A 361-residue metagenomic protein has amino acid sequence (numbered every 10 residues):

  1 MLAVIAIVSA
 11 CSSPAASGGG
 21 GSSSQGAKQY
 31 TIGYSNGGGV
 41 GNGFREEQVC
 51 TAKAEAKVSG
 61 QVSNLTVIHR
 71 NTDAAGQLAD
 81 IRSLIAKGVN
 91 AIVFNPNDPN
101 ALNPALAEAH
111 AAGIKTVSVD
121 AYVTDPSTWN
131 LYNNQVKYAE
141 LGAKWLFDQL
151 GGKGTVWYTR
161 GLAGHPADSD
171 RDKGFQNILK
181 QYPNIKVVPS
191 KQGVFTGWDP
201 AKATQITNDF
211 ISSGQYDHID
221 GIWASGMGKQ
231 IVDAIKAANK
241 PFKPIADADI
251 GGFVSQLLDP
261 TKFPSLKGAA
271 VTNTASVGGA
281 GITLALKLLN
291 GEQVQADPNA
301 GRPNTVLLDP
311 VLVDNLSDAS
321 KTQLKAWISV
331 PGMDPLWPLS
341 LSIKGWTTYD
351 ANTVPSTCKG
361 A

Functional and structural regions predicted by a protein language model:
M1-T31, I85, E108-I114, K344-A361: Short, low-complexity disordered leader/linker segments with a strong preference for bacterial N-terminal type II
G26-E55, S59, L65-A79, N95-P99 (+2 more regions): Extracytoplasmic "Venus flytrap"
K28-Y30, A167, I282-A361: Hinge/cleft segment of the Venus flytrap/periplasmic-binding protein
I32, Q77, L131-V156, D170 (+3 more regions): Hydrophobic alpha-helical segments within soluble ligand-binding/sensing domains
G33-S35, G88-P96, K115-V119, W157-Y158 (+4 more regions): Periplasmic-binding protein-like
H69, V123-W145, Y158-A163, K262-A275: Short beta-strand elements at the ligand-binding edges of bilobed clamshell
R82, A91-H110, F175, T196-D259 (+2 more regions): Hydrophobic alpha-helical
P99-K137, L141, T155-W157, F253-Q256: Flexible loop/hinge segments that line or gate small-molecule binding clefts
